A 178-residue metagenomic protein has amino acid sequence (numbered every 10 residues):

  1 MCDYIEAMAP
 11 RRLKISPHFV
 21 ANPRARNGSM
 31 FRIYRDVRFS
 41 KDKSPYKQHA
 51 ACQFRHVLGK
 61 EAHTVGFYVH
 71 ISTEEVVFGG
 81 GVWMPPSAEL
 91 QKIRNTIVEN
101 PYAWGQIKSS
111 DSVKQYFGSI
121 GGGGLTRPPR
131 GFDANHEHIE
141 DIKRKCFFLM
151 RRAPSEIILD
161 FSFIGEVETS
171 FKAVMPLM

Functional and structural regions predicted by a protein language model:
M1-I33: Active-site acidic/histidine clusters and adjacent loop/turn architecture that either coordinate catalytic ions
C2-R12, S109-M178: Long, solvent-exposed, polar/charged low-complexity segments
P23-R26, P45-K47, A62, G118 (+1 more regions): A generic structural signal for short, non-catalytic loop/turn and secondary-structure boundary residues
A25-R26, S40, G124-L125: Detector for conserved single-position "signature" residues within domains
M30, H49, C146: A residue-level signal for beta-strand positions that form part of recognition/binding surfaces within mature
D36-V98: Aromatic- and glycine-enriched beta-alpha-beta binding-site module
I71-F132: Compact, glycine/acidic-enriched structural inserts
